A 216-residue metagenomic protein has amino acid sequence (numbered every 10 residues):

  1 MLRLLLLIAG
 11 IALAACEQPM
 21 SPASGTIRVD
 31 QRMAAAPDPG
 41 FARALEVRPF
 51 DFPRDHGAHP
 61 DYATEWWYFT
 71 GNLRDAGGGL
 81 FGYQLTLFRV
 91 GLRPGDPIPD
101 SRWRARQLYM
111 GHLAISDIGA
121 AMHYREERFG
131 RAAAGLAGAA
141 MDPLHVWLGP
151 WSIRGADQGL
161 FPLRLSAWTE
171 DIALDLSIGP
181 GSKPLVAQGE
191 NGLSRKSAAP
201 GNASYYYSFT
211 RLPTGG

Functional and structural regions predicted by a protein language model:
L5-A14: Bacterial N-terminal signal peptides
A15-G216: Targeting-peptide/extracellular-domain and disordered-appendage signature
